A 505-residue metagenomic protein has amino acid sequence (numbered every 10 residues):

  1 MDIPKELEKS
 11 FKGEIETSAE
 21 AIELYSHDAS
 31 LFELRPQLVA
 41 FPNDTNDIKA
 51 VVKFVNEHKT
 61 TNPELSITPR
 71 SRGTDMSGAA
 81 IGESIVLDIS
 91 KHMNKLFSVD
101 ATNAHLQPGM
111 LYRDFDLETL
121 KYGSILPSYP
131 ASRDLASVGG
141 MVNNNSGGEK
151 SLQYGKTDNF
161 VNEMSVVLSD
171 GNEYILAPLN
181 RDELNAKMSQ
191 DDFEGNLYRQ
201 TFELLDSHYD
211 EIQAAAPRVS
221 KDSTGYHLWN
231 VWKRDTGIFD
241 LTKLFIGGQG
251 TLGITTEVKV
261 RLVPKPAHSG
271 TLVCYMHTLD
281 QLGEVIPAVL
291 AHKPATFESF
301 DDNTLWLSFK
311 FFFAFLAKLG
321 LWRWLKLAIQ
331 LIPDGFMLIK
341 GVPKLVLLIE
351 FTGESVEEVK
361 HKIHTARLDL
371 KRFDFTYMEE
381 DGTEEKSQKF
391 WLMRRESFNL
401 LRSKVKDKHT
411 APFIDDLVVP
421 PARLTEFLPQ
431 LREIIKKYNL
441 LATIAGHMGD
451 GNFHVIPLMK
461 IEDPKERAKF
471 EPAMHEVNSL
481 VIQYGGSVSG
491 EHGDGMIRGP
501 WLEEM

Functional and structural regions predicted by a protein language model:
M1-N56, T60-L65, R72-T102, Y154 (+6 more regions): N-terminal flexible segment immediately upstream of the FAD-binding catalytic core in FAD-dependent oxidoreductases
D2-G13, A50, F54-T61, E118 (+4 more regions): Generic non-transmembrane alpha-helical segments
L7, L24, S30-P63, I67 (+8 more regions): N-terminal glycine-rich flavin-associated loop
S30, N143, S151-Y154, V161-M393 (+2 more regions): C-terminal substrate-binding/cap subdomain adjacent to the FAD-binding core in PCMH-type and related FAD-linked
D47-A50, D114, D280-E284, E354-T365 (+2 more regions): Short, conserved charged micro-motifs
I67-P69, M76-S77, F115, L272 (+4 more regions): Extended, hydrophobic alpha-helical segments in both membrane/secreted and soluble proteins
K362-H364, L368-I444, E462-N478: Non-catalytic terminal/interface segments that mediate subunit docking, oligomerization, and allosteric communication
